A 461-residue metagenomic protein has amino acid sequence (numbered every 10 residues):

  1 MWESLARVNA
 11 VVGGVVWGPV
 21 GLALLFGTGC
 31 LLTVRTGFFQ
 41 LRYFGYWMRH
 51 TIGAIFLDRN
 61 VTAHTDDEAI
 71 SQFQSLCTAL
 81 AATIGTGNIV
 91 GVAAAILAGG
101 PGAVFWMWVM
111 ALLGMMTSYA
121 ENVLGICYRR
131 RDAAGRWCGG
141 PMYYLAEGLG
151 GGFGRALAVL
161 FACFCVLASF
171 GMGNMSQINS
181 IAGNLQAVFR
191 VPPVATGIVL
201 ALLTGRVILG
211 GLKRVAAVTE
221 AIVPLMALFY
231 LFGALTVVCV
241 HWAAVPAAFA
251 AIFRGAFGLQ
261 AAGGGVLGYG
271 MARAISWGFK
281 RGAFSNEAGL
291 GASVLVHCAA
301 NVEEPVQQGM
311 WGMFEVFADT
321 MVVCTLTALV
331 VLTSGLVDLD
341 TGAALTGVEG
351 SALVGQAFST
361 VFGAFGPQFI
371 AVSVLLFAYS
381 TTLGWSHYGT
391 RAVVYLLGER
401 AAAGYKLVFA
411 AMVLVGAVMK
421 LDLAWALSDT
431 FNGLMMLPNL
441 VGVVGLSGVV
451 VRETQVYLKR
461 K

Functional and structural regions predicted by a protein language model:
M1-A82, T86, I96-A103, G114 (+2 more regions): N-terminal alpha-helical transmembrane segments of multi-pass membrane transport and channel/translocase proteins
L5, R35-Q40, G87-V92, F170-I181 (+5 more regions): Transmembrane helix-loop junctions in multi-pass membrane proteins
L24-L32, T36-R49, F161, I178-L185 (+4 more regions): Membrane-interface loop-to-helix entry segments
L32-T33, M110-G135, M142, A146-N179 (+2 more regions): Helix-loop-helix module between adjacent transmembrane segments
F38-I70, A94-I96, G100-V104, W108 (+5 more regions): Flexible loop linkers connecting adjacent transmembrane helices in multi-pass alpha-helical membrane transporters
R59-I96, L124-M142, A146-G148, V166 (+2 more regions): Alpha-helical membrane segments and immediately flanking helix-loop junctions that form or couple to the substrate/ion
N60, T65-A69, G100-V109, A146-E147 (+4 more regions): Membrane-interface alpha-helices at helix entry/exit sites of multi-pass transporters
E121-R131, L235-A251, L259, G263-V266 (+2 more regions): Extracellular/periplasmic helix-exit of transmembrane alpha-helices
